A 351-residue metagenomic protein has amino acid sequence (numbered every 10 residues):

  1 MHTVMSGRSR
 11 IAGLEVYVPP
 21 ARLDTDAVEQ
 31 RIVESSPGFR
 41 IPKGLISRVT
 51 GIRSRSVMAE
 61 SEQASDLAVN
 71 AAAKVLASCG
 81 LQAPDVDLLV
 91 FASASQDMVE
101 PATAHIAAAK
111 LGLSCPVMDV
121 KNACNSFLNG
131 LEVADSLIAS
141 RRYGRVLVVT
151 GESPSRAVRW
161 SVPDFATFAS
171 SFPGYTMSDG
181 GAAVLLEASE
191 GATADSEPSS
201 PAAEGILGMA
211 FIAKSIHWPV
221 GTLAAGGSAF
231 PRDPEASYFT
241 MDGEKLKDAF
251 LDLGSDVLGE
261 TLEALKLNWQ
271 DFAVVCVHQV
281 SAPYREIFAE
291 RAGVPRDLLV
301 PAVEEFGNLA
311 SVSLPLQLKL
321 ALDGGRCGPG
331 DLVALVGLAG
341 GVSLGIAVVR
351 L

Functional and structural regions predicted by a protein language model:
M1-E60, P163-D248, D256, L351: Condensing-enzyme catalytic core mediating Claisen C-C bond formation in acyl metabolism
R8-R10, L88, G144-V148, L332-L335: Short glycine-aspartate micro-motif
E15, A92, K121, V146-E152 (+4 more regions): Short beta-strand segments
L23, E100-A102, E132, A157-V162 (+1 more regions): Short acidic, glycine/serine/threonine-rich loops at helix termini
F39-R48, M98-G112, T150-P163, G226-D233 (+1 more regions): Acidic-glycine-rich active-site phosphate/pyrophosphate-binding loop
S65, V69-A72, S95-Q96, I106-A139 (+3 more regions): Claisen-condensing/thiolase-fold acyl-transfer catalytic domains that form or cleave C-C bonds in fatty acid
P84-A92, Q270-H278: Short glycine-rich phosphate-binding loop at a beta-alpha junction
A139-S178: Flexible, glycine-rich active-site loops centered on histidine and acidic residues that chelate a metal or position
